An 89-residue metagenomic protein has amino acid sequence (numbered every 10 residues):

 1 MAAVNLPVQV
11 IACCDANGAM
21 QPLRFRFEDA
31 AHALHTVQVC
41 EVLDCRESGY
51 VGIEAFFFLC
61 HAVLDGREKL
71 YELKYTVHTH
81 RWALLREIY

Functional and structural regions predicted by a protein language model:
M1-Y89: Cysteine-centric segments in proteins
